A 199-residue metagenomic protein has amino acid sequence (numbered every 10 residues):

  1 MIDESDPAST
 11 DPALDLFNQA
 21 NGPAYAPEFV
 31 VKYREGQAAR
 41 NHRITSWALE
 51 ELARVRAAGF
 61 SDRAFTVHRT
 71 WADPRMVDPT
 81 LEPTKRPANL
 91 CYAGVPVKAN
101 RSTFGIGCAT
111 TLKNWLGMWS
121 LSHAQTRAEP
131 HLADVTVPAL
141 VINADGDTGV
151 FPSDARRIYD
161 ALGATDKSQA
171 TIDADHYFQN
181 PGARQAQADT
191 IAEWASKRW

Functional and structural regions predicted by a protein language model:
I2-P130: Alpha/beta-hydrolase
W119-S120, A139, T190: A cross-kingdom marker for long, charged
L132-T136, A161-A164: Short, conserved loop/helix-junction motifs that constitute active-site signature segments in enzyme catalytic cores
V135, V141-N143, D147: Short beta-strand/loop motif that positions the catalytic acidic residue of the alpha/beta-hydrolase fold
T148-D154: Conserved alpha/beta-hydrolase "acid-adjacent" motif
A155-Y159: Short, highly selective alpha-helical patches that border small-molecule cofactor pockets in redox/cofactor-processing
I172-W199: Catalytic active-site module of serine/aspartate enzymes centered on a nucleophile-bearing elbow/loop
